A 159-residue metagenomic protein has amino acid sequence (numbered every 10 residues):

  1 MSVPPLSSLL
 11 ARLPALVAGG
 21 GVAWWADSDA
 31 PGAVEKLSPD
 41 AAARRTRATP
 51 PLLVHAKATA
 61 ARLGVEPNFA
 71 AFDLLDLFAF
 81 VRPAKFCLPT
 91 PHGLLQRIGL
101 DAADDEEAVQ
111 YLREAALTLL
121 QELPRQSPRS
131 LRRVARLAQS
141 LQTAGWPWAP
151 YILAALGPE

Functional and structural regions predicted by a protein language model:
M1-S2: Charged, flexible boundary elements
P5, L10-Q126: Conserved DEDDh/DEDDy metal-dependent 3′-5′ exonuclease domain
L119-E159: Acidic two-metal-ion nuclease catalytic site recognized across multiple nuclease folds, prominently DnaQ/RNase D-T
